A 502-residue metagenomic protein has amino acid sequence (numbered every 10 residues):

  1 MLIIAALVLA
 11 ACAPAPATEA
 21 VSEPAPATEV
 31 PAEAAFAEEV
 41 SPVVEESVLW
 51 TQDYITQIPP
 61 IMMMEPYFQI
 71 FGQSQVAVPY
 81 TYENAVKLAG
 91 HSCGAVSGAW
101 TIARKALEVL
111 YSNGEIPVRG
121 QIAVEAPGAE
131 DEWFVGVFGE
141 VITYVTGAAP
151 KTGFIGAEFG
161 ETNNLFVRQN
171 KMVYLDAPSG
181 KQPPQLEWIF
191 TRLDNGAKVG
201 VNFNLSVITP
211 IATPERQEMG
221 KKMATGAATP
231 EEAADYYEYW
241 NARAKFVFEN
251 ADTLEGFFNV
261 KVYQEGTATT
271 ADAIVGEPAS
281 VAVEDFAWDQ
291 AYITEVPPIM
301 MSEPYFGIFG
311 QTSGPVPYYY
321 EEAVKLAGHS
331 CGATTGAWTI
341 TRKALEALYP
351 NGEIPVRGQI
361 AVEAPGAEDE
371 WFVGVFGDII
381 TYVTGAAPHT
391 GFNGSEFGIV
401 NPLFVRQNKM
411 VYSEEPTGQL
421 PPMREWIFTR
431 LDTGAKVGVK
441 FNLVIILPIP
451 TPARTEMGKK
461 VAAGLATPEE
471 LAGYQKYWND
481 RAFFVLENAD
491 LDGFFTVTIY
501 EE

Functional and structural regions predicted by a protein language model:
M1-I4: Sec-dependent signal peptide recognition, specifically the positively charged N-region followed immediately by
A6-A11: C-terminal motif of bacterial Sec signal peptides marking the signal peptidase cleavage site
A13-S22: Bacterial lipoprotein signal-peptidase II cleavage site
E23, T28-E29: Extracellular mucin-like PTS domains
F36-G90, W100-G328, W338-E502: Non-transmembrane, aqueous-exposed alpha-helical and coiled segments at domain scale
A95, A333: Phosphate/ribose-recognition catalytic cores of enzymes acting on nucleotide-derived substrates
